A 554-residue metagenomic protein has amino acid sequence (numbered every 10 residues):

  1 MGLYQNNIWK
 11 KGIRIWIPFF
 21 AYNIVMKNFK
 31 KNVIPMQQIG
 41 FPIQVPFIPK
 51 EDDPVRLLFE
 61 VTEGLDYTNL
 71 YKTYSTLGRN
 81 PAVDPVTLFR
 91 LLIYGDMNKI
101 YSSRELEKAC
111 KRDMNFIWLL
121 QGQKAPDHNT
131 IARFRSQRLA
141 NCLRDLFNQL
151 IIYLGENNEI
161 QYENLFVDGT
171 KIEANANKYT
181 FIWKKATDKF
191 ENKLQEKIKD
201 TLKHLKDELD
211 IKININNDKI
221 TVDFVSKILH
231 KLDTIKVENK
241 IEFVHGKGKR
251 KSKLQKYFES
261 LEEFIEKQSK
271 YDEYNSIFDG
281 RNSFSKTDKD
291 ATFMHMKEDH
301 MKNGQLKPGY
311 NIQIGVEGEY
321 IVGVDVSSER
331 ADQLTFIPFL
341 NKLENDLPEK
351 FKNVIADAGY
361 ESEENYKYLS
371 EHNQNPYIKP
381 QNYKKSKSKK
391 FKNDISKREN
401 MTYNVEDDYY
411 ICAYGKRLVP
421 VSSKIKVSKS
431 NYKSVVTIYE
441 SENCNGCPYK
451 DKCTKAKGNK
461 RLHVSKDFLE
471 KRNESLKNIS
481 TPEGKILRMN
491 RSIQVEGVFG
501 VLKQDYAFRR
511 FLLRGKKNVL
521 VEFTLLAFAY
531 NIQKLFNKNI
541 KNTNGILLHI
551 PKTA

Functional and structural regions predicted by a protein language model:
G2-Y22: Positively charged N-terminal leader segments that act as targeting/secretion signals
M26-R56: Hydrophobic alpha-helical membrane-insertion signals
K27-M36, L119-L120, T234-V237, E470: Short, compositionally biased low-complexity segments
I48-I93: Basic, short loop/linker segments at the boundary and entry of helix-turn-helix/winged-helix-like folds
G64-N69, D113, I117, D505: A short secondary-structure junction motif
N80, W118-Q123, I152-Y153: Catalytic micro-motifs at enzyme active sites that drive phosphoryl/nucleotidyl and oxygen chemistry
D96: Short, aromatic/basic-rich helix-turn unit that serves as a nucleic-acid recognition element
K99-R112, K124-A554: Anion-binding and metal-coordination hotspots
